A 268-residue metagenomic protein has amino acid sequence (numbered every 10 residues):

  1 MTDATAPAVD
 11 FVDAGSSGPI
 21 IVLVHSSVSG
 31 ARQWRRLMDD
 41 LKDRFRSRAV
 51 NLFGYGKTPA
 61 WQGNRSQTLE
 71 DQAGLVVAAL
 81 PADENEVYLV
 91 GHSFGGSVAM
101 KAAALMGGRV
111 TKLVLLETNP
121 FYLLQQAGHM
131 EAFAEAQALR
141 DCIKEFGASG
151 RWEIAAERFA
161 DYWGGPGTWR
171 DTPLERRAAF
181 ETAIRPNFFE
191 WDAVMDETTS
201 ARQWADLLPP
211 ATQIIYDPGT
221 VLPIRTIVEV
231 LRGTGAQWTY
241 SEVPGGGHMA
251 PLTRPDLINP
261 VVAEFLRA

Functional and structural regions predicted by a protein language model:
A6-R65, N85: Conserved HGGG/HGGXW glycine-rich cap/lid loop of the alpha/beta-hydrolase fold
L23-S26, S93, D217: Glycine-rich His-Gly loop
E70-V87: Conserved acidic catalytic loop of the alpha/beta-hydrolase fold
N85-A127: Conserved hydrolase catalytic core segment
N119-A148: A catalytic-pocket lid/entrance helix-loop region that shapes and gates access to the active site across common
S149-F188: Conserved alpha/beta-hydrolase catalytic His-Asp/Glu region
R176-R232, T239-E242: Conserved serine/cysteine hydrolase catalytic core
V243-N259: Catalytic histidine-centered segment of alpha/beta-hydrolase-like enzymes
